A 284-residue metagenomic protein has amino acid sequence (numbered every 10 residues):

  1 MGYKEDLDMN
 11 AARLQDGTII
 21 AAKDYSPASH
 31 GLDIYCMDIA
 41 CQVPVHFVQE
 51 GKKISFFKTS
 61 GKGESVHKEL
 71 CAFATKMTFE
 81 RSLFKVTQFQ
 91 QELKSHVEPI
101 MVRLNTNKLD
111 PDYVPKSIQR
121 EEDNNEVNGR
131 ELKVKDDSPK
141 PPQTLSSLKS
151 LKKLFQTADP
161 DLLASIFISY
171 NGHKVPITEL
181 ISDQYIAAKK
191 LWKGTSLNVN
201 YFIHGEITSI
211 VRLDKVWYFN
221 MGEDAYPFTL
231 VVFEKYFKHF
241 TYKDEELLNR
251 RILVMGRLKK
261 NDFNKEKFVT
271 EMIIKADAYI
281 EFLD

Functional and structural regions predicted by a protein language model:
M1-D284: Intrinsically disordered, low-complexity linker/tail regions enriched in polar/charged residues
